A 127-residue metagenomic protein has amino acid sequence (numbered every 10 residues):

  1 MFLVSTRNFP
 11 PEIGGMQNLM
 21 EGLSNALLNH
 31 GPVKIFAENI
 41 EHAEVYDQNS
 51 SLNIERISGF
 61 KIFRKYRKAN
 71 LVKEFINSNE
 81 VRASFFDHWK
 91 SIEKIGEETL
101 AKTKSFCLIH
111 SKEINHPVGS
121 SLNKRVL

Functional and structural regions predicted by a protein language model:
M1-L3: Extreme N-terminal starter segment of soluble prokaryotic enzymes
S5-T6, I109: Alpha/beta-hydrolase
T6-I13, L19-R64: N-terminal strand-loop element at the rim of the active site of nucleotide-sugar-dependent glycosyltransferases
A69-N79: Short, well-structured alpha-helical segments in soluble
N77, R125-L127: Structural alpha-helical scaffold elements that stabilize or flank donor/cofactor-binding regions in carbohydrate
R82: Conserved acidic residues
F86-I92: Short His-centered aromatic/hydrophobic patch
I92-E93, S105-L122: A short, histidine- and acid-enriched strand-loop-helix "catalytic/donor-clamping" loop that lines the nucleotide-sugar
